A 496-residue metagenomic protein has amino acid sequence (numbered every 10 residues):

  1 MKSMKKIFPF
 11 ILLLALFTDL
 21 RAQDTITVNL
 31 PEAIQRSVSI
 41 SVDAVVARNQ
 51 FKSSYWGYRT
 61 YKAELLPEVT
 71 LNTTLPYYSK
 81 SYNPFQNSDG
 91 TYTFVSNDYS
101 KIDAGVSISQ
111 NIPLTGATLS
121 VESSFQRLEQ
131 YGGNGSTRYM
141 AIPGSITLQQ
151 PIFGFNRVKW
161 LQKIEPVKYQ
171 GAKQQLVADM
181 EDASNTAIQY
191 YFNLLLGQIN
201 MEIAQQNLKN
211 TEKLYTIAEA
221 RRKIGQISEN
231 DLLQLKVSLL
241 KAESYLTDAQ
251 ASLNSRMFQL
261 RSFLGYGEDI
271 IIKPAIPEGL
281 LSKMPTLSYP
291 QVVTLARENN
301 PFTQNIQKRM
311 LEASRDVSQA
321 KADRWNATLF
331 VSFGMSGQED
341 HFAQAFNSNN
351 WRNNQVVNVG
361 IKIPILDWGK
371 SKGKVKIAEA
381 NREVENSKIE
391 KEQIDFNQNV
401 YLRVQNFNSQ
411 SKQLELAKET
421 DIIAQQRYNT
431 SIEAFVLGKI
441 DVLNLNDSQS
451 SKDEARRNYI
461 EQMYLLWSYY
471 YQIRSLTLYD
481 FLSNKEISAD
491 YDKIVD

Functional and structural regions predicted by a protein language model:
M1-T27: Bacterial Sec-dependent N-terminal signal peptides
K6, V28, Q162-Y169, K173-L295 (+3 more regions): Periplasmic alpha-helical coiled-coil/stalk elements that build and connect Gram-negative outer-membrane
R21, T70-N72, Y77-Q86, E268 (+2 more regions): Acidic, low-complexity, intrinsically disordered peripheral segments
D24-Q189, L329, G369-K372, I494: Short flexible linkers and secondary-structure junctions
S37-V38, T91, L232, Y266-V331 (+2 more regions): Amphipathic alpha-helical coiled-coil scaffold segments and their short linker/junction regions
V45-N49, K62-A63, P113-R138, I152-M180 (+7 more regions): Sec/SRP-type N-terminal targeting helices
V46-Y61, D179, A183-A204, K213 (+6 more regions): Amphipathic alpha-helical coiled-coil segments
S96-S100, S136-M140, T286, H341 (+2 more regions): Short sequence motifs at beta-strands and strand-loop junctions characteristic of Gram-negative outer-membrane
